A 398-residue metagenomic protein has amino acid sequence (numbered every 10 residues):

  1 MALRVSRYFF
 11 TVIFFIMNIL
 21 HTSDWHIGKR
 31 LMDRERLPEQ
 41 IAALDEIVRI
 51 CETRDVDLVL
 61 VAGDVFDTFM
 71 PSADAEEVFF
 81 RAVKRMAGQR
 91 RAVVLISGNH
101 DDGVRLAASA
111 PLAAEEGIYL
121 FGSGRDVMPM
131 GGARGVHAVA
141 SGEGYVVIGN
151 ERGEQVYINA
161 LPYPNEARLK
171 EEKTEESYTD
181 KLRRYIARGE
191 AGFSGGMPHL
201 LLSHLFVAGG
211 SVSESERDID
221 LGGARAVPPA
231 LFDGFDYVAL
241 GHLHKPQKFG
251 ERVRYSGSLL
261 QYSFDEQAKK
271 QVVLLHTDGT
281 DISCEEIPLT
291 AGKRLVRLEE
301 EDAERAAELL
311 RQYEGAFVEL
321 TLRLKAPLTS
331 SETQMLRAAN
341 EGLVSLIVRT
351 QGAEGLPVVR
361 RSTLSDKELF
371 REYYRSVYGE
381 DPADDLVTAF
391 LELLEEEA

Functional and structural regions predicted by a protein language model:
S6-R90, L201, E392-A398: N-terminal active-site segment of His-dependent metallophosphoesterases
D24, L44, V59, D64 (+8 more regions): Divalent metal-coordination and catalytic microenvironments
L58, H276-A398: Accessory, non-catalytic peripheral segments of nucleic-acid enzymes
P71, V94, D101-A239, L243-Q247: His/Asp/Glu-rich metal-coordinating catalytic cores of metallo-dependent phosphodiesterases/hydrolases acting on
D74-A87, A110-F121, S213-A226, E251-K269: Short, electropositive alpha-helical surface patch
G88, S194-G195, A230-G234, L310-Y313 (+1 more regions): Short, conserved loop/helix-junction motifs that constitute active-site signature segments in enzyme catalytic cores
G131-E154, V253-F317: Binuclear metal-dependent phosphoesterase catalytic core
H199-L201, P229-D278: Contiguous mid-protein beta-loop-alpha structural module that forms a pocket-lining wall or clamp of enzyme active
